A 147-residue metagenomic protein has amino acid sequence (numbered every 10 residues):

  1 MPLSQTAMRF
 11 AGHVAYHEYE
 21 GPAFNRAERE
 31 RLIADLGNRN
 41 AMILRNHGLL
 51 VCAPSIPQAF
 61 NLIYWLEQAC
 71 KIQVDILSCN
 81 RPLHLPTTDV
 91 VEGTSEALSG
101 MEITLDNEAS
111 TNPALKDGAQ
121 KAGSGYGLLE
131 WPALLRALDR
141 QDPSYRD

Functional and structural regions predicted by a protein language model:
M1-D147: Glycine-rich flexible loops
